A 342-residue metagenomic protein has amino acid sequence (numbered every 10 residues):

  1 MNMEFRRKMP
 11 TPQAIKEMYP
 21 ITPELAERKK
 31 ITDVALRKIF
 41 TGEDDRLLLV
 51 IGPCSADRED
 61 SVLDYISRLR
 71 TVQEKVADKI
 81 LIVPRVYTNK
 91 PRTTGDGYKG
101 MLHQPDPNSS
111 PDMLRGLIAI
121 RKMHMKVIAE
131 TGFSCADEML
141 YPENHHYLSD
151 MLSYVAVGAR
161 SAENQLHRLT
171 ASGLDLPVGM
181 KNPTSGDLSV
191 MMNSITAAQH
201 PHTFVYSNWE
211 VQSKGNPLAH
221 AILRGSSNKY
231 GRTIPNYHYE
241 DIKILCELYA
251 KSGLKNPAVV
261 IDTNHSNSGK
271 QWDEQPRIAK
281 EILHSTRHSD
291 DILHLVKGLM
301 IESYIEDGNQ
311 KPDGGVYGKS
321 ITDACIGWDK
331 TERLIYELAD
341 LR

Functional and structural regions predicted by a protein language model:
M1-T41: N- or domain-start disorder-to-order transition segments that initiate the globular core
R7, I66, K79-I244, H265-S266 (+7 more regions): Active-site-facing alpha/beta catalytic cores
L25-G42, V72-V83, N89, I120: N-terminal beta-rich core of secreted/periplasmic extracellular enzymes
F40-E43, R70-A77, M125-E130, S213 (+1 more regions): Acidic (Asp/Glu)-rich catalytic clusters
L48-S61, D323: Conserved phosphate/anionic-ligand binding catalytic regions in large, soluble enzymes, centered on
G52, I261, G327: Conserved, mostly hydrophobic/aromatic
C54-D57, N256, N264-K270: Short acidic, Gly/Ser-rich segments with clustered Asp/Glu that frequently serve as metal-coordination loops in enzyme
Y304-R342: Internal helix-turn-beta structural module
